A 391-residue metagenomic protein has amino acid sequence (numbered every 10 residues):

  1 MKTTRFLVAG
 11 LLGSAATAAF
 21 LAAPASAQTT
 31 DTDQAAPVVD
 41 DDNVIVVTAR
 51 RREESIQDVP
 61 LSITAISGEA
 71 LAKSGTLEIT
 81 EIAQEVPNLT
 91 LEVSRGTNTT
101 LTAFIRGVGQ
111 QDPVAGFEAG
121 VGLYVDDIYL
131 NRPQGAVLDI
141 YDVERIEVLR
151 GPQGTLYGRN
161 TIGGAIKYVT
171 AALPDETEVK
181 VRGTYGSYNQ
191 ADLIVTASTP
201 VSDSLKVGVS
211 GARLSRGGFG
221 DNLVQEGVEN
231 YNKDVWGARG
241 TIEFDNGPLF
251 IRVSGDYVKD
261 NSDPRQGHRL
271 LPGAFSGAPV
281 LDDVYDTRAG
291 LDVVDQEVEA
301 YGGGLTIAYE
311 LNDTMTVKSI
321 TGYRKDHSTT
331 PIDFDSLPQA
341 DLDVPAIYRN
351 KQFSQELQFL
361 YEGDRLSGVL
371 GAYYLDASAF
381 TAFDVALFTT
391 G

Functional and structural regions predicted by a protein language model:
M1-V86, S198, A238, I251 (+2 more regions): N-terminal Sec signal peptide and the immediately downstream disordered periplasmic leader that contains the TonB box
V39-E176: Acidic, small-polar-rich N-terminal luminal/periplasmic segments of exported/outer-membrane proteins
E53-Q57, T177, Y188, T316-K318 (+1 more regions): Short, solvent-exposed loop/turn elements at domain surfaces
I56-Q57, D175, G217-G220, S328-P331 (+1 more regions): Short acidic/His/Gly/Ser-rich catalytic and metal-binding motifs that mark active-site loops of diverse hydrolases
E81, F104, K167, K180 (+4 more regions): Outer-membrane beta-barrel architecture
E118-G120, R132, Y141-R150, T155-N222 (+5 more regions): Outer-membrane beta-barrel translocator/receptor signature
S204, G227, Y231-G371, L375-F380: Outer-membrane beta-barrel domain signature, strongest for Gram-negative TonB-dependent receptors and also present
V385-G391: Short, intrinsically disordered, charge-balanced linker/junction segments flanking boundaries in proteins
